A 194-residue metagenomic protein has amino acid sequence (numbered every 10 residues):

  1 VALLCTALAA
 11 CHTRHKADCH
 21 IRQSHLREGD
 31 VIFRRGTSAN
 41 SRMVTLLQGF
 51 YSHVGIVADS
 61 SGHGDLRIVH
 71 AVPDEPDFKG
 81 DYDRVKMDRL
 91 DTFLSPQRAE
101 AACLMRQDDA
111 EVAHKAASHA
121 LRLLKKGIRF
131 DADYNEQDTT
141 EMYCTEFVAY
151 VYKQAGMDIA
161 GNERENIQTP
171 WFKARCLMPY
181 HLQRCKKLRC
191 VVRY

Functional and structural regions predicted by a protein language model:
V1-T6: Sec-dependent N-terminal signal peptides
L8-A10: C-terminal motif of bacterial Sec signal peptides marking the signal peptidase cleavage site
H12-R14: Bacterial signal peptide processing site
H20-H25, L46-G49: Short, surface-exposed secondary-structure edge patches
E28-G29: Loop/turn positions that initiate beta-strands
R34-C103, R129-M142: Glycine-rich catalytic cores of cysteine/serine-nucleophile enzymes that process amide/ester linkages in cell-envelope
G36, A58-D59, V72, L94 (+4 more regions): Sec/Tat-exported extracytoplasmic proteins
A132-Y194: Activation targets extended, charge/polar-rich intrinsically disordered C-terminal tails
